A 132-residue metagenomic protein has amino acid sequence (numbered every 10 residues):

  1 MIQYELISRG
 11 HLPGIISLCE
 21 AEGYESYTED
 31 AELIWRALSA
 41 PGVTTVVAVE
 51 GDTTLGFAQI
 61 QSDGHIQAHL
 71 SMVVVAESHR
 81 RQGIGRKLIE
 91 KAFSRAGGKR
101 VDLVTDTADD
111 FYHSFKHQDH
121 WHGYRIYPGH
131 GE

Functional and structural regions predicted by a protein language model:
M1-I15: A short beta-loop-alpha structural element at the N-terminal edge of CoA-dependent acyl/N-acetyltransferase catalytic
I16-G23: Hydrophobic alpha-helical core bundles mediating ligand binding, dimerization, or RNAP-core interactions
Y24-T45, V49-G51: Active-site rim helix/loop that mediates acceptor-substrate recognition in acyltransferases
V47, T53-S62, A68-V74: Conserved beta-strand in the GNAT
V75, R81-S94: Conserved acetyl-CoA-binding loop-helix of GNAT-fold acetyltransferases
R86, R100-E132: Conserved active-site alpha-helix within GNAT-family acetyltransferase domains
